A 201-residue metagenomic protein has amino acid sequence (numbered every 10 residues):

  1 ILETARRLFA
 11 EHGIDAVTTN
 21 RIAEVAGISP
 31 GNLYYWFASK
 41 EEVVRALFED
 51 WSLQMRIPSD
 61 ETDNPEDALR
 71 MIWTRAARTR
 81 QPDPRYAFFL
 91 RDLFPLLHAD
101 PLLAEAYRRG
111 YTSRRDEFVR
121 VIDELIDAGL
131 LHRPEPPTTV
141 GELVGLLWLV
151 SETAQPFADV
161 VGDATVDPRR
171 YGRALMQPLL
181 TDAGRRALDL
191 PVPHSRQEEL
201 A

Functional and structural regions predicted by a protein language model:
I1-F9, M55, T79: Short hydrophobic clusters on alpha-helical segments that form packing/core surfaces in small helical domains
T4, L8-E42, A46: Helix-turn-helix
F48, Y107-R115, V144: Amphipathic, non-transmembrane alpha-helical scaffold segments
E49-M55: Short, basic, alpha-helical segments at the C-terminal edge of helix-turn-helix-like DNA-binding modules
D60-F89, E105, V144: Hydrophobic alpha-helical connector segments
D83-E105, V119, D123: Amphipathic alpha-helical segments used for helix-helix packing
R114-V144, V150, F157-G162: Hydrophobic alpha-helical bundle segments that form small-molecule/ligand-binding pockets
R120, E124, G145, P156-A201: C-terminal peripheral helix-coil segments that are non-catalytic and often amphipathic
